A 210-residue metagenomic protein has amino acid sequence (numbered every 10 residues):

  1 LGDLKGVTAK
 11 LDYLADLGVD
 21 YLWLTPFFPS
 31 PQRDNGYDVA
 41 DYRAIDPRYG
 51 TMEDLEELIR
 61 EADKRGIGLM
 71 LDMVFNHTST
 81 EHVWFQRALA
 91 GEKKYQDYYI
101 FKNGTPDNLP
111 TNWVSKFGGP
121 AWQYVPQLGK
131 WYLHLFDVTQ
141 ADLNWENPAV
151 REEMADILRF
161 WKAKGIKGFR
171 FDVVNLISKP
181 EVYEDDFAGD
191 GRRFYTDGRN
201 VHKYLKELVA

Functional and structural regions predicted by a protein language model:
L1-A155, R159, A163, L176-A210: Acidic/aromatic-lined carbohydrate-recognition and catalytic surfaces of CAZymes acting on diverse glycans
L22, F169-F171: Hydrophobic residues within beta-strands of alpha/beta enzymes
